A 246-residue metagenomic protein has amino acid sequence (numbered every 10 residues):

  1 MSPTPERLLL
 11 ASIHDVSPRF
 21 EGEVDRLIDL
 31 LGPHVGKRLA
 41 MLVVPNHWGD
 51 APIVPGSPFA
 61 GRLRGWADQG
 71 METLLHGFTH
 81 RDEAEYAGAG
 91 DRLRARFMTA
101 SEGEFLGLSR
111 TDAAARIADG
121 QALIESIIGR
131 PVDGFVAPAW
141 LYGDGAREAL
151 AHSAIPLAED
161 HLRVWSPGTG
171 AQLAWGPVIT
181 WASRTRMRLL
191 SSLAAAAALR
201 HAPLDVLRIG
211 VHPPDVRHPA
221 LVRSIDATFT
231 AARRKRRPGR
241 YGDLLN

Functional and structural regions predicted by a protein language model:
M1-E72, V222: Active-site beta->alpha N-cap acidic-glycine motif
S2-T4, V35, L39-V43, L157-A158 (+2 more regions): C-terminal domain-boundary segment and adjacent tail
L8-L10, R38-A40, G70-L74, V132-G134 (+2 more regions): Structural preference for beta-strand elements that scaffold enzyme active sites
V16-E23, P45-F59, R81, E85 (+3 more regions): Acidic-and-aromatic substrate-binding clefts and catalytic sites of carbohydrate-active enzymes
E72-D91: Short, solvent-exposed beta-strand-terminating loops
A87-L108: Active-site gating loops and adjacent loop-to-helix segments of metal-dependent hydrolytic enzymes
E104-T180, R217-V222: Catalytic domains of cell-wall/extracellular-matrix polysaccharide-remodeling enzymes, centered on de-N-acetylation
A171-A220: A conserved mid-domain beta-alpha-beta active-site/ligand-binding segment of alpha/beta enzyme cores
